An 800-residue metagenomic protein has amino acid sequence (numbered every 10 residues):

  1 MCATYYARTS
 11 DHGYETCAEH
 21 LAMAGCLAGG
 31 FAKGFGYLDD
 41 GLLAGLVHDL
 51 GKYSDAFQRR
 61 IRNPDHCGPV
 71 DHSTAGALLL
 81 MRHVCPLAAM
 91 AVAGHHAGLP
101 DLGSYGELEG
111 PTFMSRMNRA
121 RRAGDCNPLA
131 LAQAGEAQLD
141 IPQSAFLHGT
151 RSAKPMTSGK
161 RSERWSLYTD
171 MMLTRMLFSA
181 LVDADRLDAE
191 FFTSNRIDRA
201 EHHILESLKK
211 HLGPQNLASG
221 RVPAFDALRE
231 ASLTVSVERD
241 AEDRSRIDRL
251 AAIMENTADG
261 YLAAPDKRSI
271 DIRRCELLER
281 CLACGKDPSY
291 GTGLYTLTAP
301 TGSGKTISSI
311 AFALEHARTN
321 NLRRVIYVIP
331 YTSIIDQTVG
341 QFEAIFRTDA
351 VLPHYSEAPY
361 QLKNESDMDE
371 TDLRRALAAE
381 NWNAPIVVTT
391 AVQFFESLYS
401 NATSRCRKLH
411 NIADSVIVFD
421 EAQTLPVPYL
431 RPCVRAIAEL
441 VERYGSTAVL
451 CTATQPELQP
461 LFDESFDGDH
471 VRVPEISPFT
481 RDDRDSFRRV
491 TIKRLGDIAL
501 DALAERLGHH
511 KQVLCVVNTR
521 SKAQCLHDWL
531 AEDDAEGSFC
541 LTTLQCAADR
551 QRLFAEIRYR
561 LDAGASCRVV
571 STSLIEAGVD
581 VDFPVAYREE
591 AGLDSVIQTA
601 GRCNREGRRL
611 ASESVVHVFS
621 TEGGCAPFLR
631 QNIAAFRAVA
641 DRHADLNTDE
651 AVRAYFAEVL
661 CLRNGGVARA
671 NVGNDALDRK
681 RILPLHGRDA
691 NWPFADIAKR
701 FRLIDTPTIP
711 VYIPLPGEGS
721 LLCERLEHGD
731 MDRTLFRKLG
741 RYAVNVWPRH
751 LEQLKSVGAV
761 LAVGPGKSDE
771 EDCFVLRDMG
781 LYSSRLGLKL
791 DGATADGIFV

Functional and structural regions predicted by a protein language model:
M1-D11, C17-A252: Accessory nucleic-acid engagement/destabilization modules that flank
Y6-H12, T332, P353-M368, N518-S521 (+2 more regions): Conserved helicase motor
A88, V441, D501, G508-H510 (+7 more regions): C-terminal helicase lobe and adjacent C-terminal extensions/tails of nucleic-acid helicase motors
Y290-A313: Walker A/P-loop
L322-F346, Y355-A358, E457: Conserved Walker A/P-loop ATP-binding site and its immediately adjacent core in helicase/helicase-like ATPase domains
R347-Y399: Inter-Walker segment of RecA-like/P-loop motor cores
A391-F395, R405-R443, A448: SF2 helicase catalytic motif II
T454-G508: Interdomain hinge/linker at the junction between the two RecA-like core domains of SF2 helicases
